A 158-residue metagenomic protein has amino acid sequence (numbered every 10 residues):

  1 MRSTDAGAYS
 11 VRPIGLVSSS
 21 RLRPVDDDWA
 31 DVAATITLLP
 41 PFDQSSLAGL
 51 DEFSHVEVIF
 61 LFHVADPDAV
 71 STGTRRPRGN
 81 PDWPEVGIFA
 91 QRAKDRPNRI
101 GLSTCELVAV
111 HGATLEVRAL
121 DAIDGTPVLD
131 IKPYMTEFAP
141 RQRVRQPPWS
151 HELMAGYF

Functional and structural regions predicted by a protein language model:
M1-F158: Glycine-rich, low-complexity intrinsically disordered segments
